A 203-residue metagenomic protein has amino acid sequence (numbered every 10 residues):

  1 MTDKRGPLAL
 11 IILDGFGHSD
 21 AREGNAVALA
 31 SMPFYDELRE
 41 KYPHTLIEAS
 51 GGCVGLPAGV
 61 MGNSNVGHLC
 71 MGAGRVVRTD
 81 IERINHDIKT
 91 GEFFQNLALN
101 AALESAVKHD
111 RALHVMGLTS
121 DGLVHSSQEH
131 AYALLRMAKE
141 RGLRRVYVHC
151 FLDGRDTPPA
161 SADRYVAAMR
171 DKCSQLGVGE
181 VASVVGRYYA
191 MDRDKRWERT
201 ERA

Functional and structural regions predicted by a protein language model:
T2-A9, F16-Y189, E198, R202: Active-site nucleophile/metal-coordination loop of metallo-enzymes that catalyze phosphate/sulfate and related
K195: Short, contiguous, pocket-lining structural segments that sit at or immediately flank catalytic/ligand-binding sites
